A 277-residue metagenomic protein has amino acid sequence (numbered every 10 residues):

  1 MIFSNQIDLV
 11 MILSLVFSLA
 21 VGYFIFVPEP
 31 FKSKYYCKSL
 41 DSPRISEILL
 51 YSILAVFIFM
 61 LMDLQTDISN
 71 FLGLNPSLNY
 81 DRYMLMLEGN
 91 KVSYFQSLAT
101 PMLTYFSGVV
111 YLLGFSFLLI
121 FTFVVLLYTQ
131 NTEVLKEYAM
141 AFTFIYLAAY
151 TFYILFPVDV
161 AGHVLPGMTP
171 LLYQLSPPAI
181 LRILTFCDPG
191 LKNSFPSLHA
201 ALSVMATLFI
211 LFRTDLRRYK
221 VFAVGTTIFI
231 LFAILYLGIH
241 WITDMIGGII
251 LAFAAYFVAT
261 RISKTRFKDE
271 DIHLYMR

Functional and structural regions predicted by a protein language model:
M1-A161, M168-L184, T214-G225, F229 (+2 more regions): Terminal transmembrane helix and immediately flanking juxtamembrane interfaces of multi-pass membrane proteins
P157, L181-R182, D188-F212: Alpha-helical transmembrane segments of helical membrane proteins, especially in multi-pass transport, channel
